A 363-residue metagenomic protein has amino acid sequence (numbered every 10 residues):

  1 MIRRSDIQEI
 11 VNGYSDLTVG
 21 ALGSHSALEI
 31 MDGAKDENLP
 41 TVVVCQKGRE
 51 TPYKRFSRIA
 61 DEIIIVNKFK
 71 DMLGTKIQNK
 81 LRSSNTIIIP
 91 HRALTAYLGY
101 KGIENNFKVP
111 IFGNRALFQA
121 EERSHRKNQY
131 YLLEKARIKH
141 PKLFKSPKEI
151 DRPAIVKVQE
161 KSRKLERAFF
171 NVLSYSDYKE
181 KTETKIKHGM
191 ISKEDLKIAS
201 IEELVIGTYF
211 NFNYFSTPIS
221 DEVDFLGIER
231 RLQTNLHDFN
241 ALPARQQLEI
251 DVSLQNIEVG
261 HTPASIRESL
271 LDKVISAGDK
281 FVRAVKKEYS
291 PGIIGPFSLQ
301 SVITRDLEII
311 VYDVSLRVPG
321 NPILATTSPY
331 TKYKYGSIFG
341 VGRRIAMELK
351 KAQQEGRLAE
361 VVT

Functional and structural regions predicted by a protein language model:
G20-V43: N-terminal basic/disordered segments at the start of proteins
A27-D32, T51-P52, K164: Short N-terminal binding/cap micro-motifs at the start of the first secondary-structure element
Q46-A154, K161-R163: Conserved N-proximal alpha/beta basic substrate-recognition cap immediately N-terminal to, or forming the N-lobe
K70-D71, Q119-F210, F215-G227, E268-D279: Active-site nucleotide/adenylate-binding loops and adjacent lid/helix of ATP-dependent enzymes
P153-K157, N213-Y214, S301, L307-G320: A short beta-strand motif that forms the metal-chelation/ATP-contact edge of phosphoryl-transfer active sites
I201-E202, N213, Y289-D306: A short glycine-rich, hydrophobically flanked beta-strand micro-motif that places a catalytic Asp/Glu for divalent metal
Y214-V285, S315-A346: ATP-dependent carboxylate/phosphate-activation module, predominantly the ATP-grasp catalytic core and closely related
S298, T304, K334-T363: Peripheral (often C-terminal) accessory segments that flank ATP-dependent C-N-forming ligase machineries
